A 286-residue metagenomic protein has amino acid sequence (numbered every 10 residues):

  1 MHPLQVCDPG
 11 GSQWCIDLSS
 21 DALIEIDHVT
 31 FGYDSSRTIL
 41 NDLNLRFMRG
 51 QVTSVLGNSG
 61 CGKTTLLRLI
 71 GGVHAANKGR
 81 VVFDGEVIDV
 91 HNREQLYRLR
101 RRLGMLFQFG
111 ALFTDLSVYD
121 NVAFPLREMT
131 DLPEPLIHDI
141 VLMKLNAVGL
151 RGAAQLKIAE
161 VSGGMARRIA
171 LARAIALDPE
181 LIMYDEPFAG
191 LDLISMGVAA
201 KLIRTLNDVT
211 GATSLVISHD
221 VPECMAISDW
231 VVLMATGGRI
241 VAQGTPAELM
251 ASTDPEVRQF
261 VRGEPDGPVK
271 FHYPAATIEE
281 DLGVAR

Functional and structural regions predicted by a protein language model:
L56-N58: The feature captures the beta-strand-to-loop junction immediately N-terminal to the Walker
G71: Helix-to-loop junction immediately C-terminal to a conserved catalytic motif
V87, E134-A153: Conserved ABC ATPase "signature" region
I88-G104, E134, L249-S252: ABC ATPase NBD coupling module
K157-V161, M165: Conserved ABC ATPase signature
D178: Conserved catalytic motifs of ABC-family nucleotide-binding domains
I182-D185: Catalytic Walker B motif of ABC-type/P-loop ATPase nucleotide-binding domains
